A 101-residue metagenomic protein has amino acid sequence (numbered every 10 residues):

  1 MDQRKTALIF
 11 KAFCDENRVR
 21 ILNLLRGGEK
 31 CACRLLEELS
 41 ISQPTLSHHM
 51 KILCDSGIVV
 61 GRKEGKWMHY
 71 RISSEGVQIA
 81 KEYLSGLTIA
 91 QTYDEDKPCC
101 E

Functional and structural regions predicted by a protein language model:
M1-K5, E75-E101: Amphipathic alpha-helical dimerization/coiled-coil segments that flank or bridge DNA-binding/regulatory modules
R4-T45, E64, M68-G76: N-terminal helix-turn-helix DNA-binding core of bacterial DNA-binding proteins
E29-K30, C54, S85-T88: Residue-level detector of secondary-structure transition/capping positions
E37, H48, C54-D55: Alpha-helical residues within the helix-turn-helix
T45-H49, L87-I89: Short alpha-helical linear motifs
